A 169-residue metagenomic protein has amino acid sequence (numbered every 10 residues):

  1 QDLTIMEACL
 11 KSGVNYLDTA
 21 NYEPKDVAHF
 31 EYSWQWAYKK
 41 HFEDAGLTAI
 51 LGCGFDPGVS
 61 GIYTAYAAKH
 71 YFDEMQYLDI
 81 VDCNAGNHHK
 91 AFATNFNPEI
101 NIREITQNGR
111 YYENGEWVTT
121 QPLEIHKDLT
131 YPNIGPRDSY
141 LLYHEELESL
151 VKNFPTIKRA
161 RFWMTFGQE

Functional and structural regions predicted by a protein language model:
Q1, N21-Y22, I80-A85: An acidic- and aromatic-residue-enriched active-site/binding cleft used to recognize and process polar
D2, Q35, P57-S60, S139-Y143 (+1 more regions): Generic structural signal for well-ordered, non-membrane alpha-helical segments in soluble metabolic enzymes
L3-E7, K11-S12, T19-T48: Rossmann-fold NAD(P)-binding glycine/threonine-rich loop
N15, T48-A49, K158-R161: Conserved beta-strand segments of alpha/beta enzyme cores
K39-A85: Adenosine-phosphate binding glycine-rich loop
K69-E169: C-terminal catalytic/substrate-binding lobe primarily of soluble NAD(P)-dependent oxidoreductases
